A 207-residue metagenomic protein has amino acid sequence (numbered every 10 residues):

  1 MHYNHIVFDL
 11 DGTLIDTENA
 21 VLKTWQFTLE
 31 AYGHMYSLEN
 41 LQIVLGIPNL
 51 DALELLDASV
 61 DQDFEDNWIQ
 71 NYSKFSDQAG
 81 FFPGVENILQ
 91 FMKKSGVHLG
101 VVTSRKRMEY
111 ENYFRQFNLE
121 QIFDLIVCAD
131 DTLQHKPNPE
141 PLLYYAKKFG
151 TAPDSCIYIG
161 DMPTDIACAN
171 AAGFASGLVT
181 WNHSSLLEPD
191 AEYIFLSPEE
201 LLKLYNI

Functional and structural regions predicted by a protein language model:
H2-N87, S95: N-terminal helical cap/lid subdomain that shapes the substrate entry/recognition surface in HAD-like hydrolases
H5, K136-T164: Conserved Lys-Pro-Asp/Glu-containing loop-to-beta segment of HAD-superfamily phosphomonoesterases, centered on
M35, E120-D124, A152: Conserved H-loop
N40-Q42, E120-H135: A short, structured active-site edge motif that brings together acidic residues
I88-F114: Substrate-recognition element of Asp-dependent hydrolases with the DxDx(T/V) motif
I157-E192: Acidic, Mg2+-coordinating phosphoryl-transfer loop and its flanking beta/alpha structural elements, shared across
Y193-S197: Short acidic-hydrophobic, aromatic-tinged amphipathic segments that line or gate anion-handling sites
